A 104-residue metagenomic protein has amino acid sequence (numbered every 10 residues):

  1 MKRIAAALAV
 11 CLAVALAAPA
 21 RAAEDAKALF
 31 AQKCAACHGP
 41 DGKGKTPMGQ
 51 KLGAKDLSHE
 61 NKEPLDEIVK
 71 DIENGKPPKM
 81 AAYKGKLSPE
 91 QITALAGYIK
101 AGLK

Functional and structural regions predicted by a protein language model:
M1-I4: Positively charged n-region of N-terminal signal peptides that target proteins for export
A7-A15: Bacterial N-terminal signal peptides
L16-A23: Sec/Tat signal peptide C-region and signal peptidase I cleavage site
E24-G53, N74-P78, A101-K104: Periplasmic/extracellular electron-transfer cofactor-ligation site, primarily the c-type cytochrome heme-c attachment
K51-K104: Extracytoplasmic electron-transfer domains, predominantly the class I c-type cytochrome c fold
